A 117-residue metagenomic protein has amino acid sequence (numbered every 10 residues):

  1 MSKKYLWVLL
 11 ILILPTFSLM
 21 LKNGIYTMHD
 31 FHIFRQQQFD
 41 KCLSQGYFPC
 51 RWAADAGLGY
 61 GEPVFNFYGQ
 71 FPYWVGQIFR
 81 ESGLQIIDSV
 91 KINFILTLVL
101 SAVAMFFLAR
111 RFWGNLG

Functional and structural regions predicted by a protein language model:
M1-L19: Start-transfer (signal-anchor) and selected internal transmembrane alpha helices of multi-pass inner/ER membrane
P15-W113, G117: Active-site lumenal/periplasmic loops and adjacent helix-entry segments of GT-C-fold, multi-pass membrane
